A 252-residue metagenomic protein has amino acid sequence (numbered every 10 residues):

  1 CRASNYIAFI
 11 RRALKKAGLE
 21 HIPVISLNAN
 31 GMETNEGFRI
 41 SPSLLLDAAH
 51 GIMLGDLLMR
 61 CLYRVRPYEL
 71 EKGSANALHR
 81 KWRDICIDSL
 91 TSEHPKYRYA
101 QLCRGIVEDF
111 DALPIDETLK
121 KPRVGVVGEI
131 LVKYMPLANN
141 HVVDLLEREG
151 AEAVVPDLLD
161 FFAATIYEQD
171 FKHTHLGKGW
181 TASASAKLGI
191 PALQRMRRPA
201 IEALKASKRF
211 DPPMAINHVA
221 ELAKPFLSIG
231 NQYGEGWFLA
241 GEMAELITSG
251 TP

Functional and structural regions predicted by a protein language model:
C1-P252: An N-terminal assembly and electron-transfer interface module characteristic of large anaerobic redox and radical
